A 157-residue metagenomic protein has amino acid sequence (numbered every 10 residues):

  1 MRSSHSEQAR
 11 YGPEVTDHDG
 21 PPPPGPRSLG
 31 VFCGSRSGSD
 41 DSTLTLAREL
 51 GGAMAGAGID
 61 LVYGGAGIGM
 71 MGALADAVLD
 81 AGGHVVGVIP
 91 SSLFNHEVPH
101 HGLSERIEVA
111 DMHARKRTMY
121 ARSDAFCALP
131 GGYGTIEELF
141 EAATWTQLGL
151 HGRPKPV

Functional and structural regions predicted by a protein language model:
R2, E7, Y11-R122, L139 (+2 more regions): A cross-family phosphate/adenosyl-ligand binding-site feature
A121-F140: A donor-sugar binding/catalytic signature common to diverse glycosyltransferases and related nucleotide-sugar
G152-V157: Nucleotide-sugar donor-binding patch of glycosyltransferase catalytic domains
